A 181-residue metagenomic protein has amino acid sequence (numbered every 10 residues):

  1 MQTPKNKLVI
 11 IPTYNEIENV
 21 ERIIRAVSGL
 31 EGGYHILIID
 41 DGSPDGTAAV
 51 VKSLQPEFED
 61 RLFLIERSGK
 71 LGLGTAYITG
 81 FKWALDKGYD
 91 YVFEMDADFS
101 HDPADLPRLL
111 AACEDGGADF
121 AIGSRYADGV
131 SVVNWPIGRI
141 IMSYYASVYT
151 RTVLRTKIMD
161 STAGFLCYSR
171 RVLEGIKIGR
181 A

Functional and structural regions predicted by a protein language model:
M1-A26: N-proximal low-complexity "stem/linker" segments adjacent to membrane-targeting elements
K7, Y34, R61-F63: Short, conserved active-site loop motifs that form the nucleotide-linked donor/cofactor pocket
E18-R22, D45-L54: Acidic helix N-cap motif at the loop->helix transition within catalytic regions of sugar-transfer enzymes
V20, V27, G80, D98 (+1 more regions): Residue-level signature of catalytic and energy-coupling elements of molecular machines, predominantly ATP/GTP-dependent
R25-Y34: Short, acidic, metal-binding catalytic loop of nucleotide-sugar glycosyltransferases
G33-S43, I65-E66, M95: Short beta-strand/loop segment that forms part of the nucleotide-sugar
D40-A49, F99: A conserved acidic beta->alpha catalytic loop
R67-D86, Y91, P103-R180: Acceptor/aglycone-binding surface of glycosyltransferases and processive sugar-polymer synthases
